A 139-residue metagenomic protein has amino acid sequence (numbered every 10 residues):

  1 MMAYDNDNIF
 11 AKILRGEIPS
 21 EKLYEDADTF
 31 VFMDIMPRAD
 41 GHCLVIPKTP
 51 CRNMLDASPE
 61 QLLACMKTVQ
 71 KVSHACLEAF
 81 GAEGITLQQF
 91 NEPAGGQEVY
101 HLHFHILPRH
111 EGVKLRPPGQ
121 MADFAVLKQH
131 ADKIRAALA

Functional and structural regions predicted by a protein language model:
M1-A139: HIT superfamily nucleotide-processing domains
